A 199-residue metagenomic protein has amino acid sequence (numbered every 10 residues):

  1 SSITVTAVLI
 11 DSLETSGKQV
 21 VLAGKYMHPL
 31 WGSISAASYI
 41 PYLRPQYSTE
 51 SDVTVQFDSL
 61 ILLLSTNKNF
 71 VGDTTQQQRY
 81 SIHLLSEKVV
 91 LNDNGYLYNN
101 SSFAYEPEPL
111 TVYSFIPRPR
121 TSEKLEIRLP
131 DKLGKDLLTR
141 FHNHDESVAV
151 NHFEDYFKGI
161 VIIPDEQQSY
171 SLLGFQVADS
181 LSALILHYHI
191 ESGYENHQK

Functional and structural regions predicted by a protein language model:
S1-K199: Secreted, disulfide-rich extracellular signaling modules
